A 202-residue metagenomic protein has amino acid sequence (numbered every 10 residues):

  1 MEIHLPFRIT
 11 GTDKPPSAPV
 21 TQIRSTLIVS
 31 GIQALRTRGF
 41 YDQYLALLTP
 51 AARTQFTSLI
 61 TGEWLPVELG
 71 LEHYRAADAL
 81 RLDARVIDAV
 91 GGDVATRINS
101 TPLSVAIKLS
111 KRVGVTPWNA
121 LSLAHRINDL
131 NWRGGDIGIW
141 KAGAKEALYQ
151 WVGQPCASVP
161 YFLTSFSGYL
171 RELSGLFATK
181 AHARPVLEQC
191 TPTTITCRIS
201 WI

Functional and structural regions predicted by a protein language model:
E2-I9, D13-V29, N131-T164, F177-I202: Short terminal or interdomain "cap/linker" segment that borders an active site or interface and mediates
E2-V105: N-terminal low-complexity or simple alpha-helical regulatory segments that function as activation/interaction modules
L59-S165, H182, L187: Amphipathic interaction/junction segments at domain boundaries or subunit interfaces
S167-L170: Soluble, non-transmembrane catalytic domains of enzymes that act on hydrophobic metabolites at membranes
